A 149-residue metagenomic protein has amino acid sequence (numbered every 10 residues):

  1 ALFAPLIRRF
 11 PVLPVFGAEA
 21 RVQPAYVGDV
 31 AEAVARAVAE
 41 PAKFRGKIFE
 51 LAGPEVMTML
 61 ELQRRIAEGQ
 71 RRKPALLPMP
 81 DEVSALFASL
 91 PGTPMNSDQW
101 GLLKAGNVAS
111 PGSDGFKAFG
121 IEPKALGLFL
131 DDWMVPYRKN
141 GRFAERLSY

Functional and structural regions predicted by a protein language model:
L2-R8, T93-M95: Short, hinge-like loop/turn segments at secondary-structure boundaries
P5-A25, D29, A33-A37, P41-E50: A conserved pocket-lining segment of Rossmann-fold NAD(P)-dependent short-chain dehydrogenase/reductase
F10, P41-A42, Q70, W133 (+1 more regions): A general structural signal marking secondary-structure boundaries and capping sites
R21-G28, L51-G69, P78-L86, E122-K124: Substrate-binding strand-loop-helix patch in Rossmann-like NAD(P)-dependent oxidoreductase/epimerase domains
V34-V38, Q63-I66, W133: Hydrophobic "lid"/C-terminal helical patch of Rossmann-like NAD(P)-dependent dehydrogenase/epimerase domains
A37-G53, R72-L77, D98-W100, N140: Core catalytic loop region at the nicotinamide-binding pocket of NAD(P)H-dependent oxidoreductases
R64-S110, S148: Terminal hydrophobic/aromatic helix or amphipathic segment near a protein terminus
V108-Y149: Amphipathic terminal alpha-helices
